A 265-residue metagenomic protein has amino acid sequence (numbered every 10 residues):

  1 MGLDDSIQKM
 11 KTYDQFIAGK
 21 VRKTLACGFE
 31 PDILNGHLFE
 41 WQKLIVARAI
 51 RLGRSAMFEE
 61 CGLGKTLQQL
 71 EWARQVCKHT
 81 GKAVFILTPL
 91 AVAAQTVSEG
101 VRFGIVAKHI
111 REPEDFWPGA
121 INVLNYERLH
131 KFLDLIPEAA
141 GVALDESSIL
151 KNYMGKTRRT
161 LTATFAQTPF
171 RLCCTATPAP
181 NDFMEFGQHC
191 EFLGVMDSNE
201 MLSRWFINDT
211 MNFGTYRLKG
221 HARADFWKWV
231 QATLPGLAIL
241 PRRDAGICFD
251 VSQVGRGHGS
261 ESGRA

Functional and structural regions predicted by a protein language model:
M1-S55, S98, Y126-E127, A140: Charged, low-complexity
L52-W72: Walker A/P-loop
A56-E60, F85, L172: Short hydrophobic/aromatic beta-strand immediately N-terminal to the Walker A/P-loop
T66-E71, T80-F103, P180-F186: Conserved Walker A/P-loop ATP-binding site and its immediately adjacent core in helicase/helicase-like ATPase domains
G81-A83, R102, P118, G141 (+2 more regions): Conserved P-loop NTPase motor "coupling/switch" region that bridges the ATPase
A91-E114, L193-D197: Conserved helix-turn-beta segment of the N-terminal RecA-like "Helicase ATP-binding" lobe in SF1/SF2 helicases
P113-G141, N152-K156: Conserved helix/coil segment N-terminal to the catalytic DExD/H
R242-A265: Conserved helicase/translocase motor-coupling segment
